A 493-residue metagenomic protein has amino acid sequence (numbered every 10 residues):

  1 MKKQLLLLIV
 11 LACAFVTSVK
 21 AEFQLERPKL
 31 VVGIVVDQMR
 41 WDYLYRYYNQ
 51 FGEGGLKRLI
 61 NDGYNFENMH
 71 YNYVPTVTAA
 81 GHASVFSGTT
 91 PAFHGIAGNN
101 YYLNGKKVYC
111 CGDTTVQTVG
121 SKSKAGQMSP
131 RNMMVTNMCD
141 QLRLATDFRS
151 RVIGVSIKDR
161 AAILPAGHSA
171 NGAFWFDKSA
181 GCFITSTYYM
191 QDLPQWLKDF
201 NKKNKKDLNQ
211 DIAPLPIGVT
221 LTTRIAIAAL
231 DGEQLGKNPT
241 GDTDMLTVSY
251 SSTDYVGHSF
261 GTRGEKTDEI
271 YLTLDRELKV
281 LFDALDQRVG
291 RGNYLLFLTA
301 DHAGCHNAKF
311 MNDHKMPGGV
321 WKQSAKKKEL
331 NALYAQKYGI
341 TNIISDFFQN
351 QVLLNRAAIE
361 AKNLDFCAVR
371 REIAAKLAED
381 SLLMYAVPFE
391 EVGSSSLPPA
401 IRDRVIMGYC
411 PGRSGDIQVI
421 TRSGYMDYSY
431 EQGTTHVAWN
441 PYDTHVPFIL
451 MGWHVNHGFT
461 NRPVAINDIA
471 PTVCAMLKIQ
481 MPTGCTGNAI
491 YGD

Functional and structural regions predicted by a protein language model:
M1-E26: Bacterial Sec-dependent N-terminal signal peptides
E22-Y64, C485: Active-site-proximal N-terminal segment of extracellular/periplasmic enzymes that hydrolyze or transfer
P28-R40, L59, V85, L142 (+7 more regions): Beta-strand elements within well-structured catalytic alpha/beta cores of enzymes that handle phosphate/sulfate esters
L44-F93, R151-I153: Short, structured active-site-proximal loop/turn typified by the sulfatase FGly-forming signature C/S-X-P-X-R
F51, N68, V77, N99-Q127 (+5 more regions): Secreted, luminal/periplasmic, and some membrane-associated catalytic domains that remodel anionic oxygen-ester
F66-F86, G154-A162, S249, L295 (+2 more regions): Short, solvent-exposed turn/loop segments enriched in Gly/Ser/Thr/Pro and often Arg
T90, G95-D242, S251-H258, A378-S381 (+1 more regions): His/Asp/Glu-rich, glycine-adjacent segments that coordinate divalent cations and/or stabilize oxyanion chemistry on
A325-L364, T435-L477, Y491: Substrate-binding rim/cap in mid-to-C-terminal beta-strand-loop elements of soluble/periplasmic
